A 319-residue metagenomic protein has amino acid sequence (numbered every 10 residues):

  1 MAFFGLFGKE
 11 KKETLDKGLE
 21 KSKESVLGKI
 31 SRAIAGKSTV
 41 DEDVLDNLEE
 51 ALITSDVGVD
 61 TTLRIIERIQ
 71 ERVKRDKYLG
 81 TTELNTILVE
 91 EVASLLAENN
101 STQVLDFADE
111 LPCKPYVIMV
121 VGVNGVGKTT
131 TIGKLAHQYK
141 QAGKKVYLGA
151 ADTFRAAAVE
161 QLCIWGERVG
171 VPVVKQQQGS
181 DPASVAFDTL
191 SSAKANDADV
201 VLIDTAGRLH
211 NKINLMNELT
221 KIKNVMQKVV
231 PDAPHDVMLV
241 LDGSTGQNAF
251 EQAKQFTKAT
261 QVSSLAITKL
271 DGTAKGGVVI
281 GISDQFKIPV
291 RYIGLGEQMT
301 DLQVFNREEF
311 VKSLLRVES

Functional and structural regions predicted by a protein language model:
A2, K9-L15, E20: Switch/coupling subdomain of P-loop NTPase systems
F3, V104, L135, E251-Q252 (+1 more regions): Short beta-alpha junctions and helix-cap segments that line functional grooves
E10, T14, S25, K29 (+6 more regions): Residue-level signal for pocket-adjacent positions within structured domains
K11-D16, G125, T153-F154, L215-L219 (+1 more regions): Short acidic/polar alpha-helix capping motifs at helix-coil junctions
D16, E20-A151, A158-Q178, A186-K194 (+1 more regions): Primarily NTPase-proximal linker/entry elements flanking Walker-type ATP/GTP-binding cores
V59-T61, R155, D271, M299: Short hydrophobic/aromatic residue motifs in ordered secondary structure
Q161, Q178-N196, H210-S319: Conserved catalytic-core segment of NTP-binding enzymes
A206-R208: Short glycine-rich anion-binding loops that position phosphate/pyrophosphate groups of nucleotides and phosphorylated
